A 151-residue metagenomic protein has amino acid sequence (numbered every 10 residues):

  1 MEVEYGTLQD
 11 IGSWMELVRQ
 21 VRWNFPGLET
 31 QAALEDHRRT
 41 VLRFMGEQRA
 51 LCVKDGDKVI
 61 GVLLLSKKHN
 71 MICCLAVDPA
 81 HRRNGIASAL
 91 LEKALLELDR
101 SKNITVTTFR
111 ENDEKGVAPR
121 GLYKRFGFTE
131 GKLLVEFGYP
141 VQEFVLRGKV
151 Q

Functional and structural regions predicted by a protein language model:
M1-Q9, G148-Q151: Conserved N-terminal entry element of GNAT/NAT acetyltransferase domains
L8-C74, D78-A80, L91-E92, E97: Acetyl-CoA-dependent GNAT
K54-G56, L146-K149: Active-site beta-strand termini and strand-to-loop segments that position acidic
L75-I86, F109-N112: A short, internal acetyl-CoA/4′-phosphopantetheine-binding micro-motif in the GNAT/acyltransferase core
S88, E111-K132: Conserved active-site alpha-helix within GNAT-family acetyltransferase domains
L98-N112: Conserved GNAT acetyl-CoA-binding A-motif
F137-V141: Short acidic/glycine-enriched loop/turn segments that link adjacent beta-strands
